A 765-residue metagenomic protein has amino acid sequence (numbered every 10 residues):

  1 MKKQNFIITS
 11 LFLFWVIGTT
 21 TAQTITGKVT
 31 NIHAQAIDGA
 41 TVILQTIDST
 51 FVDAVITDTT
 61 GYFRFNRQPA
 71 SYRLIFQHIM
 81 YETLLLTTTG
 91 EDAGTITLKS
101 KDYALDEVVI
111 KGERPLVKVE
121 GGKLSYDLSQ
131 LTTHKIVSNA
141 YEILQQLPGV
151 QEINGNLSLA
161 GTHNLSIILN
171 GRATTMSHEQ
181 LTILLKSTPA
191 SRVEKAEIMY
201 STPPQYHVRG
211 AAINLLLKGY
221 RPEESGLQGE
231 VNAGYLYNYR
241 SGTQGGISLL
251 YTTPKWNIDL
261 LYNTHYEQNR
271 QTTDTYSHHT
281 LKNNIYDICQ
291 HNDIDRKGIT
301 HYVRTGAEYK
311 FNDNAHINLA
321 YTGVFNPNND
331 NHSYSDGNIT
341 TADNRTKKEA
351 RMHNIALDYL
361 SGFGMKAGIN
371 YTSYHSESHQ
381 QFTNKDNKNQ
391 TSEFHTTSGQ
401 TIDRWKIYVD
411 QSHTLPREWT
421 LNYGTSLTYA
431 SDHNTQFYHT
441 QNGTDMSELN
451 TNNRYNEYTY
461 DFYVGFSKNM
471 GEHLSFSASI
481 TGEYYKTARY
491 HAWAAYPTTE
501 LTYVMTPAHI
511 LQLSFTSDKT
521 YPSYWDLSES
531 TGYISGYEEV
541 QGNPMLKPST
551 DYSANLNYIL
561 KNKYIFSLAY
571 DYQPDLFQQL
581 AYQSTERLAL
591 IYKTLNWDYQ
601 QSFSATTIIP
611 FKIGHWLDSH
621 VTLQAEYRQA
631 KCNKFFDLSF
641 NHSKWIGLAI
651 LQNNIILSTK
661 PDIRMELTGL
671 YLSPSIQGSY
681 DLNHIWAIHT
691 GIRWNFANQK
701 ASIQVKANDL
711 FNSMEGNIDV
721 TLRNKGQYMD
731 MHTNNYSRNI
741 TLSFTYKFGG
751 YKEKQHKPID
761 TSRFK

Functional and structural regions predicted by a protein language model:
I43-Q45, Q77-Y81, A93-T132, E152-N154 (+3 more regions): Short, acidic, small-residue-rich periplasmic hinge/interaction motif at the N-terminus of Gram-negative outer-membrane
D48-Y62: Short, acidic Ser/Thr/Gly-rich low-complexity loop/linker segments typical of extracellular and cell-surface proteins
N66, T174-Y200: Short acidic/polar hinge/loop motifs at secondary-structure boundaries that mediate gating or recognition
A93-L98, A140-I143, L181-I183, V208-N232 (+1 more regions): N-terminal periplasmic accessory domains that precede and gate Gram-negative outer-membrane beta-barrel machines
Y141-S177: Extracytoplasmic beta-strand/coil segments of soluble accessory domains associated with Gram-negative outer-membrane
W256, T300-N326, N344-P497, T502-A508 (+3 more regions): Face-selective signature of the C-terminal outer-membrane beta-barrel domain
K519-L568, Y572-P574, L590-S604, D730-R738: Outer-membrane beta-barrel signature, preferentially recognizing the C-terminal barrel domain of Gram-negative
F696-K765: C-terminal beta-signal and adjacent terminal beta-strands/loops of Gram-negative outer-membrane beta-barrel proteins
